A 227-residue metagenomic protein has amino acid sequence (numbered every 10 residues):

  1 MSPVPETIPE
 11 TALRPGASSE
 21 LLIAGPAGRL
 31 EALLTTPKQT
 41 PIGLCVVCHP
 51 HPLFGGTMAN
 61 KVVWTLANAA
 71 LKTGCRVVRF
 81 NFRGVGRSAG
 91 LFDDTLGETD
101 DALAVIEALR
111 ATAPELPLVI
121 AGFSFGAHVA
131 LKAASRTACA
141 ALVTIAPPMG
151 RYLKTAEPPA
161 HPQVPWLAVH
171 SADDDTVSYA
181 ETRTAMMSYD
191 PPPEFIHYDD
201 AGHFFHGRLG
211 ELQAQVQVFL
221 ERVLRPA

Functional and structural regions predicted by a protein language model:
M1-T40: N-terminal cap/lid segment of alpha/beta-hydrolase-fold proteins
K38-R79: Short, surface-exposed "cap/lid" segments of acyl-processing enzymes
G90, A201-Q213: Catalytic histidine-centered segment of alpha/beta-hydrolase-like enzymes
F92-T112: Alpha/beta-hydrolase active-site loop
G122-A130: Gly/Ala-rich beta-loop-alpha elbow adjacent to hydrolase catalytic centers
H161-Q163, L167-H170, D174: Short beta-strand/loop motif that positions the catalytic acidic residue of the alpha/beta-hydrolase fold
A172-V177, F204: Acidic catalytic loop of the alpha/beta-hydrolase fold
S178-M187: Short alpha-helix in the alpha/beta-hydrolase fold that links the catalytic acid
